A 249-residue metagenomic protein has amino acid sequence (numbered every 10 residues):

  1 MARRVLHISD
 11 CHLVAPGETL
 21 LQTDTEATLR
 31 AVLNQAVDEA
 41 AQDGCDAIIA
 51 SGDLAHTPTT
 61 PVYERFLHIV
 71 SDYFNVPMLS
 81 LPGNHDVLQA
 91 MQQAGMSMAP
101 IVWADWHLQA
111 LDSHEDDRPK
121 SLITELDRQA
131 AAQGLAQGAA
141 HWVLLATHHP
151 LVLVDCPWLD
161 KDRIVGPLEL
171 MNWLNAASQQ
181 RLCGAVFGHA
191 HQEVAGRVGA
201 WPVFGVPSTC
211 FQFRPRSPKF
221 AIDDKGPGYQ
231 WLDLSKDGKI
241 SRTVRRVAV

Functional and structural regions predicted by a protein language model:
M1-R65, V154: N-terminal active-site segment of His-dependent metallophosphoesterases
A2, L20-T23, A31, W173 (+1 more regions): Binuclear metal-dependent phosphoesterase catalytic core
R3-A15, D105-E115, L144-H148, W201-P207 (+1 more regions): Active-site-proximal beta-strand elements of phosphoester/diester hydrolases
L6-R30, H56, V87-A94, D117-E125 (+1 more regions): Acidic/histidine-rich helix-loop elements that form or flank divalent-metal/phosphate-binding sites at the catalytic
D10, G52-D53, G83-N84, H148 (+1 more regions): Active-site glycine-centered loops adjacent to acidic/histidine catalytic or metal-binding residues that shape
E18-T19, A50-S71, V87-S97, S121 (+2 more regions): Metal-dependent catalytic neighborhoods of phosphoester/phosphodiester hydrolases
A31, Q89-A99, A131, A190: Alpha-helical scaffolding within the catalytic cores of extracellular/periplasmic polymer-degrading hydrolases
V32-A47, P119-F204, G238-I240: His/acidic metal-ligating clusters that form di-metal
